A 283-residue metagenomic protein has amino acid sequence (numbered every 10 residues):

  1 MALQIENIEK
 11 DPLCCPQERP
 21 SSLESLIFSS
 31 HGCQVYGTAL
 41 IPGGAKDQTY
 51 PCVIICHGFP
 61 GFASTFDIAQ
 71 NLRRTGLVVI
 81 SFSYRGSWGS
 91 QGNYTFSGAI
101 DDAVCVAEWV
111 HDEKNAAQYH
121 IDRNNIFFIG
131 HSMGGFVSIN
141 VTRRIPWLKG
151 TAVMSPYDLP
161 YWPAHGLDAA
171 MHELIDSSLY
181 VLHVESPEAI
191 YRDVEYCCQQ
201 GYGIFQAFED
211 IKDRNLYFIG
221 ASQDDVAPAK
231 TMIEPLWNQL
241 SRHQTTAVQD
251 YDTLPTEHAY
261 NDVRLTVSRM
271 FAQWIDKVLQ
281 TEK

Functional and structural regions predicted by a protein language model:
A2-D47: N-terminal cap/lid segment of alpha/beta-hydrolase-fold proteins
Q48-G58: Short beta-strand element of the alpha/beta-hydrolase
G58-N71: The serine-hydrolase catalytic nucleophile loop
A69, R73-Q91: Conserved alpha/beta-hydrolase
Y94-H120: Alpha/beta-hydrolase active-site loop
Q118-S132: Alpha/beta-hydrolase fold nucleophile elbow
N140-I190: Hydrolase active-site cap/lid region
E188-D276: Serine-hydrolase catalytic core
